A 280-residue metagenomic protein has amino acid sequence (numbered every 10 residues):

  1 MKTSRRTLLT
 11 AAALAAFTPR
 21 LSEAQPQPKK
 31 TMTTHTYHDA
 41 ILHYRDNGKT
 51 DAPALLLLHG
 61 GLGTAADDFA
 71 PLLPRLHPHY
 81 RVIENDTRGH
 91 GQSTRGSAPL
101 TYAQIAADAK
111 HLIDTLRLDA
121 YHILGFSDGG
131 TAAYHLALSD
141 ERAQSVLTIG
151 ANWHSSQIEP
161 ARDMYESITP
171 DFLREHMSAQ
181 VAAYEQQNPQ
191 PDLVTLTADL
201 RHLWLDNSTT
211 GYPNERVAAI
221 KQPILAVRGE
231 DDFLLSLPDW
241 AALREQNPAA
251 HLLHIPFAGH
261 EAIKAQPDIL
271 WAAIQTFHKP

Functional and structural regions predicted by a protein language model:
T7-A24: N-terminal export signals
A40-Q92: Conserved HGGG/HGGXW glycine-rich cap/lid loop of the alpha/beta-hydrolase fold
A70, E84-Y121: Active-site loop/oxyanion-hole signature of alpha/beta-hydrolase fold enzymes
T131-L138, V146-H176: Flexible "cap/lid" loop of the alpha/beta hydrolase fold
D199-R216: Active-site nucleophile elbow and catalytic-triad environment of alpha/beta-hydrolase enzymes
I220, A226-R228: Short beta-strand/loop motif that positions the catalytic acidic residue of the alpha/beta-hydrolase fold
D231-L235: Acidic catalytic loop of the alpha/beta-hydrolase fold
P256-P280: Catalytic active-site module of serine/aspartate enzymes centered on a nucleophile-bearing elbow/loop
